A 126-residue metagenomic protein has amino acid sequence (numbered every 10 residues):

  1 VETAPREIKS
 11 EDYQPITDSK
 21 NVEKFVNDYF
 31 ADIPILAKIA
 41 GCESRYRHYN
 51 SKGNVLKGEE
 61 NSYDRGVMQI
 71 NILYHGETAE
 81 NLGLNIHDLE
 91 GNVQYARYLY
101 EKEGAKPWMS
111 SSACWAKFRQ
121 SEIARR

Functional and structural regions predicted by a protein language model:
V1-T3: N-terminal prepro-regions of secreted/extracellular proteins
P5-R126: Catalytic glycan-binding domains that act on GlcNAc-containing polysaccharides
